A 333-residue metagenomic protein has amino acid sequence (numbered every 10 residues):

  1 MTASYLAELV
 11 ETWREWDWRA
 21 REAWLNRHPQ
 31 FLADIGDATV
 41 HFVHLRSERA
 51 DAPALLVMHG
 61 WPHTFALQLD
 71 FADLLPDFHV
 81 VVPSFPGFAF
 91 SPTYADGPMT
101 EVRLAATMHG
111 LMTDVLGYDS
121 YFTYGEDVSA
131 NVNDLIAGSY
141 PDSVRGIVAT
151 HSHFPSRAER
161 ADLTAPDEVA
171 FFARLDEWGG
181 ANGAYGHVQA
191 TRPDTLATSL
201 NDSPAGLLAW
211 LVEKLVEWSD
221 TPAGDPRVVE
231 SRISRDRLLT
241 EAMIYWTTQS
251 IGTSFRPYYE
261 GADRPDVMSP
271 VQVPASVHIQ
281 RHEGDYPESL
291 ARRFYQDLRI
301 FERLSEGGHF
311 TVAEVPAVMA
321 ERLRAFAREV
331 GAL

Functional and structural regions predicted by a protein language model:
M1-R46, W246-Q249, T253-R264: Non-catalytic accessory segments flanking enzyme active sites
A20, A66, F85-M99, D134 (+1 more regions): Glycine-rich "HGGG/HGxG" loop immediately N-terminal to the catalytic nucleophile of the alpha/beta-hydrolase
E48-F90, A327, G331: Conserved HGGG/HGGXW glycine-rich cap/lid loop of the alpha/beta-hydrolase fold
M58, V82, T123-E126, V148-H151 (+2 more regions): Short beta-strand segments
H63, Q189-L333: C-terminal subdomain of alpha/beta-hydrolase-fold enzymes, centered on the catalytic histidine and its supporting
D77, V115-A170: Conserved hydrolase catalytic core segment
P98-D114: Alpha/beta-hydrolase active-site loop
